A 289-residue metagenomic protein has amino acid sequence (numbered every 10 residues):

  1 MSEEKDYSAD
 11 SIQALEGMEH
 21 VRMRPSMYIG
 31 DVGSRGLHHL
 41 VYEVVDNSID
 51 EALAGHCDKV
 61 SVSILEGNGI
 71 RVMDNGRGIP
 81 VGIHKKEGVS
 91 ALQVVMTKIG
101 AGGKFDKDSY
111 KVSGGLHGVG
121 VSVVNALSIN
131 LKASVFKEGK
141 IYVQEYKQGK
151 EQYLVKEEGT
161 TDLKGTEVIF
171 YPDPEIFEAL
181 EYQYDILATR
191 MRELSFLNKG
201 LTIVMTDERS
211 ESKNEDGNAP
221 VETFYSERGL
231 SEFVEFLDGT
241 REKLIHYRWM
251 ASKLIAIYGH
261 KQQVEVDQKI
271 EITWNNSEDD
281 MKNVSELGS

Functional and structural regions predicted by a protein language model:
M1-V45, Q93-V94: Bergerat-fold GHKL ATPase/HATPase_c domain
S2-D10, N68-A91, G102-F236: GHKL-type ATPase core
H20-M23, M27, D50, A54 (+2 more regions): Conserved helix-loop functional segments at active or binding sites
R35-D58, G120-L127: Conserved ATP-binding N-box helix of the HATPase_c
S48, L53, L65-G67, V72-N75: Long, structured ligand/cofactor-binding scaffold of large enzymes
D58-I64: A conserved short beta-strand within the histidine kinase catalytic ATPase domain
L244, W249-S289: Charge-dense (acidic/basic), low-complexity helical/coil segments that act as generic electrostatic interaction patches
